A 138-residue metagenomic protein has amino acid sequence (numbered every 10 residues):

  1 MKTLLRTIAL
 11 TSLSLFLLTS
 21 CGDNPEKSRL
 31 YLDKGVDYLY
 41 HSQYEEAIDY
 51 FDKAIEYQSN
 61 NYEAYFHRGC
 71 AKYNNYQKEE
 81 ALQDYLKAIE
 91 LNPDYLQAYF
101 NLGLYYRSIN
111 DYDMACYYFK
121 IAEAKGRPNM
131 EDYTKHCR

Functional and structural regions predicted by a protein language model:
L17-S20: C-terminal motif of bacterial Sec signal peptides marking the signal peptidase cleavage site
K27-R29, Y62-E63, L96-Q97, N129-E131: Helix-start (N-cap) detector for alpha-helical repeat units in TPR-like alpha-solenoids, especially tetratricopeptide
L32, L39, F66, K72-Y73 (+1 more regions): Position-specific recognition of the canonical hydrophobic site in helix A of tetratricopeptide repeat
D33, H67, N101, K135-H136: Canonical tetratricopeptide repeat
K53-E56, L86-E90, I121-A124: Conserved structural position within tetratricopeptide repeats
D113-R138: Terminal, low-structured helical/coil segments at or just beyond the last alpha-helical repeat
